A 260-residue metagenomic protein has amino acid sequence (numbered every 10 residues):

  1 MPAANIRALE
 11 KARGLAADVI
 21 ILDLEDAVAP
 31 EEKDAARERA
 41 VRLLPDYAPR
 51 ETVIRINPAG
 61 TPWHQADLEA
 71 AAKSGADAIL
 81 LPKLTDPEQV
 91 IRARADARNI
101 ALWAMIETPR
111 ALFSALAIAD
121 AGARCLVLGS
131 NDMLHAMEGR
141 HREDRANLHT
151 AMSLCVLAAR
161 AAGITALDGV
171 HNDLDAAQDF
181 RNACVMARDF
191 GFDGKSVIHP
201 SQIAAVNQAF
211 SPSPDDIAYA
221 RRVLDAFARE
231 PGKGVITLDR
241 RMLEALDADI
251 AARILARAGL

Functional and structural regions predicted by a protein language model:
M1-L260: Expand to "…catalyze enediolate/carbanion chemistry for C-C bond making/breaking, isomerization, decarboxylation
